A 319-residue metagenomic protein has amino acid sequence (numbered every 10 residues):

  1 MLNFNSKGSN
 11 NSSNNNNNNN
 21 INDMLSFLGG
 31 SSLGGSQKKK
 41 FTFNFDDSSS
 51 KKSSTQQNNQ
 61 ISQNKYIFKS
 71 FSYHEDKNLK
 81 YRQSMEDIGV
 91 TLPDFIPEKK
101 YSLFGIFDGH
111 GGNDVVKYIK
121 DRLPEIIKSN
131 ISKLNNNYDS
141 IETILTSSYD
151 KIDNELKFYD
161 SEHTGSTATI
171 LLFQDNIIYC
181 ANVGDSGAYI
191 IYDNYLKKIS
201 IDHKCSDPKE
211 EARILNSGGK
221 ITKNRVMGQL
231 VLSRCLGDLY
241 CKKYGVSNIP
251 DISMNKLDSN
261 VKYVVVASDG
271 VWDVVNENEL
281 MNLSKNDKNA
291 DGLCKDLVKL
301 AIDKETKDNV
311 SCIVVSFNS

Functional and structural regions predicted by a protein language model:
M1-S319: PP2C/PPM-type serine/threonine phosphatase catalytic domain
